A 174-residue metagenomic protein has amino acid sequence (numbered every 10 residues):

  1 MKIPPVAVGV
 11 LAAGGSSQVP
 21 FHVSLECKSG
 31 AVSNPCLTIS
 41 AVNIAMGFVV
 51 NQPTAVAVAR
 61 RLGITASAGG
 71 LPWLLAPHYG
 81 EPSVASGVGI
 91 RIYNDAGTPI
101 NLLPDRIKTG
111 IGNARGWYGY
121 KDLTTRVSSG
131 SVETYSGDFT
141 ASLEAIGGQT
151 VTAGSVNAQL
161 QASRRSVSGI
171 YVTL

Functional and structural regions predicted by a protein language model:
M1-L174: Mature extracellular/passenger domains of Gram-negative fimbrial/pilin and adhesin proteins
